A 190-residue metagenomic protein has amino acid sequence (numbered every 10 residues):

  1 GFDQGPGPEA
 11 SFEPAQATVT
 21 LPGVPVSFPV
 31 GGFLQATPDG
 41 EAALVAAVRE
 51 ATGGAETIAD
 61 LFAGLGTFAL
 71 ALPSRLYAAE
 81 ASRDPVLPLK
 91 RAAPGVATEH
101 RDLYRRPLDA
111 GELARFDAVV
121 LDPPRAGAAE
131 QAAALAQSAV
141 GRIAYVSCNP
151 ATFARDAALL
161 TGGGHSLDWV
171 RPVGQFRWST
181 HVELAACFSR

Functional and structural regions predicted by a protein language model:
G1-R190: Rossmann-like S-adenosyl-L-methionine
